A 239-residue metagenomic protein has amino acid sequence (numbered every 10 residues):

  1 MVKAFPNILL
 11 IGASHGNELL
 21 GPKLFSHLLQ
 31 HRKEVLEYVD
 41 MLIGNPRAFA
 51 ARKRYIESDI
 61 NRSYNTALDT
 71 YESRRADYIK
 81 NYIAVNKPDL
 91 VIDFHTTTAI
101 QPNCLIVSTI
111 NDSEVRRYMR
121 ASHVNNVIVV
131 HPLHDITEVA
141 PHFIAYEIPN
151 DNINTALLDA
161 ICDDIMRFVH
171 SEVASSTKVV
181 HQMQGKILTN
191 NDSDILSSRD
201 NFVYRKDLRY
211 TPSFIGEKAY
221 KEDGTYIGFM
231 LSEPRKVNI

Functional and structural regions predicted by a protein language model:
M1-I239: Structured catalytic-domain cores with a bias toward divalent-metal coordination
